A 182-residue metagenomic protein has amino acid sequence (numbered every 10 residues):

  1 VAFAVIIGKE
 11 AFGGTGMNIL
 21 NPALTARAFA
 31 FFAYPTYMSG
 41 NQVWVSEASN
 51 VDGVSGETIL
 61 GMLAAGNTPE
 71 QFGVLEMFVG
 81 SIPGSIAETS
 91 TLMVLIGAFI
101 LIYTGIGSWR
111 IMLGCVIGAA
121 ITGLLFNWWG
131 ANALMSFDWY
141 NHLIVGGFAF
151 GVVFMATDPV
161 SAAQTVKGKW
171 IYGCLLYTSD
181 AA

Functional and structural regions predicted by a protein language model:
I6-G16, I96-T104, F154-S161: C-terminal ends of transmembrane helices
G16-L95: Long hydrophobic alpha-helical segments that form multi-pass transmembrane helix bundles in integral membrane proteins
N18-A26, I111-V116, K167-Y172: Cytoplasmic-side transmembrane-helix entry/capping segments in multi-pass membrane proteins
G84-A87, D138-G147: Structural signature of hydrophobic alpha-helical transmembrane segments
T91-L95, W109-L113, I144, W170-C174: Hydrophobic alpha-helical transmembrane segments
I106, R110, G114-G130: Conserved mixed alpha/beta catalytic, RNA-binding, or beta-rich assembly cores of soluble enzyme, regulatory
Y177-A182: Conserved small/polar residues in nucleotide/adenosyl-binding loops
